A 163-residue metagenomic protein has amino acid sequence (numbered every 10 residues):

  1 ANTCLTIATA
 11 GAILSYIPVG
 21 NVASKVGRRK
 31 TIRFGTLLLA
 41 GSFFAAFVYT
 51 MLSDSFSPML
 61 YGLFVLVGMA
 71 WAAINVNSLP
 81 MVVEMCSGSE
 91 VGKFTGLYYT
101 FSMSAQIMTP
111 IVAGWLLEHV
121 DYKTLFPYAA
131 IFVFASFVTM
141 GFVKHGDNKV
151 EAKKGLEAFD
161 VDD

Functional and structural regions predicted by a protein language model:
A1-A10, P58-M59: Loop-to-transmembrane helix entry
L14-R28, L117: Helix-to-loop junctions at the C-terminal end of transmembrane segments in multipass secondary transporters
K25-L37: Cytoplasmic membrane-interface "Motif A"-like loop-to-helix N-cap segments of 12-TM Major Facilitator Superfamily
L37-D54: C-terminal ends and interior cores of transmembrane alpha-helices in multi-pass membrane transporters/permeases
A73-S87: Intracellular juxtamembrane helix-capping segments at the cytosolic ends of symmetry-related transmembrane helices
G88-Y98: Loop-to-transmembrane helix entry/capping segments in MFS-fold secondary transporters and related SLC/MFSD carriers
W115-V133: A membrane-interface helix-boundary motif in multi-pass transporters
Y128-V161: Multi-pass alpha-helical transporter architecture, strongest for 12-TM Major Facilitator/SLC carriers used
